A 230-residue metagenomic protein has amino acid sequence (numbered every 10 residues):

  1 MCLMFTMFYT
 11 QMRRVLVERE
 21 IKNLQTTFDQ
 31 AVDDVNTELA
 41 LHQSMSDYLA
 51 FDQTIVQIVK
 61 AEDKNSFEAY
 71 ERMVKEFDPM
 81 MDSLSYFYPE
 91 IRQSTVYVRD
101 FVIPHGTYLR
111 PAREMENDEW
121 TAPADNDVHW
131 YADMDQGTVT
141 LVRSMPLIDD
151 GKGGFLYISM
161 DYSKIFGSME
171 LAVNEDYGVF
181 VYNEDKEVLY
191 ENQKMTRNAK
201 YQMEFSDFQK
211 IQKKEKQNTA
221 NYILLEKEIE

Functional and structural regions predicted by a protein language model:
M1-M4, A31-D34, E38, L171: Histidine kinase transmitter module recognition
M1-R14, E18, K22: Extreme N-terminal signal-anchor transmembrane helix of membrane signaling/transducer proteins, especially in bacteria
V15, R19-N23, D127-W130, E184: N-terminal sensory and localization modules of signal-transduction and trafficking proteins
K22-E119: Extracytoplasmic/periplasmic sensory segments of membrane signal-transduction proteins
E68-M81, P104-D135, E175-D176, E191-N221: Extracytoplasmic/periplasmic sensor domains and loops in membrane signaling proteins
Y70, Y86-M160, G167-S168: Extracytoplasmic/periplasmic ligand-binding sensor regions of membrane-associated signaling proteins
V74-Y88, D149-T196: Solvent-exposed, extracytoplasmic
D135-P146, K216-E230: A short beta-strand signature within small-molecule sensing/ligand-binding domains used in signal transduction
